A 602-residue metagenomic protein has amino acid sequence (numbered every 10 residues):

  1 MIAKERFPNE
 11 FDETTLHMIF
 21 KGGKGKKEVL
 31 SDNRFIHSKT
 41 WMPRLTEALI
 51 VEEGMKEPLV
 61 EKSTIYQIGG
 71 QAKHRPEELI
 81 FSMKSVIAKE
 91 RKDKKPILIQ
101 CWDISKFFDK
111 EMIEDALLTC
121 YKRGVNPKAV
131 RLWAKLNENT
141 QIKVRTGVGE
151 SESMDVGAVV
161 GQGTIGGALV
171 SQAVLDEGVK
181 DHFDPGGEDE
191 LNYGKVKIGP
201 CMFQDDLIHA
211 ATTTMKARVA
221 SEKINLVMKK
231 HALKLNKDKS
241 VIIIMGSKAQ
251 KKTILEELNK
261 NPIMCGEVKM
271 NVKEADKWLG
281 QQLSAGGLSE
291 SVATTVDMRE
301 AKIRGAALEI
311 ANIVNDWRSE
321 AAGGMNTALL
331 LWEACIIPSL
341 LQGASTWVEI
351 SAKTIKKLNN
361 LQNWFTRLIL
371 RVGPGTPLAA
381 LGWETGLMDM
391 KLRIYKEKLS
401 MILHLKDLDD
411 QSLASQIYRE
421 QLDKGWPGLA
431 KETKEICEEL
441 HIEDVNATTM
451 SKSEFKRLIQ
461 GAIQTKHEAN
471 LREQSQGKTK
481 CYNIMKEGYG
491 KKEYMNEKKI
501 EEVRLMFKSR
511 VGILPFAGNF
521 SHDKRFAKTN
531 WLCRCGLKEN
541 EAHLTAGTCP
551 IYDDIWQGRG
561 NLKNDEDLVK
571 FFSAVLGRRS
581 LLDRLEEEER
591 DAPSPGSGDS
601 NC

Functional and structural regions predicted by a protein language model:
M1-G178: Conserved pre-catalytic core of RNA-dependent polymerases
E13-L16, Q67-I68, I97-F107, W133 (+7 more regions): Catalytic palm active-site di-aspartate
A72, Q204-D205, K239-S247, D276-I417 (+1 more regions): Non-catalytic, peripheral interaction segments enriched in hydrophobic/basic residues
H74, E78, K106, N137-K143 (+2 more regions): Short, conserved secondary-structure transition motifs
L118, E138, C481-C602: Family-specific functional microsites
A220, L235-E274: Short, conserved micro-motifs composed of acidic
A328, W332-E333, A344, K357-Q362 (+2 more regions): Extended C-terminal regions of large enzymes
